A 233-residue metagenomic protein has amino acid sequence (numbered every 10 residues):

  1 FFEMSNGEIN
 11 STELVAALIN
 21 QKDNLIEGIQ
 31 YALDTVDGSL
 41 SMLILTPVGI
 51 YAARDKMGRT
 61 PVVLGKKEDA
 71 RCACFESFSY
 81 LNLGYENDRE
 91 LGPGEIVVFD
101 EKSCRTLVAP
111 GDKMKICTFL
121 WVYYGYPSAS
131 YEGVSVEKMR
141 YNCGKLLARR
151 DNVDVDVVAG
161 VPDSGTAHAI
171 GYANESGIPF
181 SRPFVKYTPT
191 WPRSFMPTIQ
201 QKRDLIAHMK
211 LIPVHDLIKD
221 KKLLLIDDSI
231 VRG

Functional and structural regions predicted by a protein language model:
F1-G92, V98-V155, V161: Conserved short alpha-helical segments that host acidic/polar catalytic motifs at enzyme active sites
E13-D23, P162, N174-P192: Amphipathic alpha-helical
T46, K219, D227: A cytosolic small-molecule/anion-sensing beta-strand core signal
Y51, R59-P61, Y80-N82, R105-T106 (+3 more regions): Flexible loop/turn segments at secondary-structure boundaries
S135, P213-V214, I226-V231: Short, contiguous acidic/charged loop-to-helix segments that flank catalytic cores in large enzymes
S135-E137, Q200-D204, S229: Short, flexible loop segments at the rims of nucleotide/cofactor-binding pockets, characterized by
V158-G160, G165-Y172, S176, F180 (+2 more regions): Extended, hydrophobic alpha-helical segments in both membrane/secreted and soluble proteins
G177-L224: Short, glycine/charge-rich flexible loops or terminal/linker lids adjacent to PRPP-binding catalytic cores
